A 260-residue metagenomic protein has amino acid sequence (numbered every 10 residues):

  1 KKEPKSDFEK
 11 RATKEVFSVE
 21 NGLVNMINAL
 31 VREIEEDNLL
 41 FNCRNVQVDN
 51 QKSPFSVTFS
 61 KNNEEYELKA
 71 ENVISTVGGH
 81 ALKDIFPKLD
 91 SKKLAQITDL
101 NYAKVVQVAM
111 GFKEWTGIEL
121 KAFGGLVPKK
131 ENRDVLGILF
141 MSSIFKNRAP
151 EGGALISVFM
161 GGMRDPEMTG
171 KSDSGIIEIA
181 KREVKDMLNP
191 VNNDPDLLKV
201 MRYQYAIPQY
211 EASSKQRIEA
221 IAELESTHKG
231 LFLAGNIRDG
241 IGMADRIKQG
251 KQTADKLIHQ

Functional and structural regions predicted by a protein language model:
K1-Q47, S53-F55: Active-site/ligand-binding neighborhood in enzyme catalytic cores
V19, N101, D239: Nucleotide-sugar-dependent glycosyltransferase donor-binding/catalytic pocket residues
G22-M26, L30, L82, A180 (+1 more regions): Alpha-helical packing segments of well-folded alpha/beta enzyme cores
E33, K88, K256, Q260: Active-site catalytic microenvironments for nucleophilic, acid-base chemistry
E36, A70-E71, H228: Active-site acidic short loop of glycosyltransferases
F41-I156, G161-G170, S174, R182 (+1 more regions): Mid-domain catalytic core of redox enzymes that form a hydrophobic substrate pocket/lid adjacent to a catalytic redox
L120-A122, I138-Q260: Conserved flavin/dinucleotide-binding core of flavoenzymes
